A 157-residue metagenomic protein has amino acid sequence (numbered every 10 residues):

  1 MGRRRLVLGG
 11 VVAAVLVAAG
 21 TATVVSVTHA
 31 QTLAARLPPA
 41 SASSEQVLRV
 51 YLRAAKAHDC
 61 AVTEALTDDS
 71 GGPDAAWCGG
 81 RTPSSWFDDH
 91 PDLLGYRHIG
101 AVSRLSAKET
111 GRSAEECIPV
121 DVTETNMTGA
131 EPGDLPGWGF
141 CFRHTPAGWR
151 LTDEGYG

Functional and structural regions predicted by a protein language model:
G2-A57: Short, low-complexity N-terminal intrinsically disordered segments enriched in polar/charged residues
A19-T21, R97, K108, D121: A detector of low-complexity, intrinsically disordered, Ser/Thr/Gly/Pro/Ala-rich segments
Q31, P39-K56, P73-W77, N126 (+2 more regions): Post-signal peptide N-terminal regions of Sec-secreted extracellular proteins
P38, A42, T67-S70, G100-S103 (+2 more regions): A mature extracytoplasmic/lumenal domain signature
A61-S113: Short solvent-exposed beta->alpha transition segments
K108-G157: Exposed beta-sheet edge and beta->alpha loop/turn motif
